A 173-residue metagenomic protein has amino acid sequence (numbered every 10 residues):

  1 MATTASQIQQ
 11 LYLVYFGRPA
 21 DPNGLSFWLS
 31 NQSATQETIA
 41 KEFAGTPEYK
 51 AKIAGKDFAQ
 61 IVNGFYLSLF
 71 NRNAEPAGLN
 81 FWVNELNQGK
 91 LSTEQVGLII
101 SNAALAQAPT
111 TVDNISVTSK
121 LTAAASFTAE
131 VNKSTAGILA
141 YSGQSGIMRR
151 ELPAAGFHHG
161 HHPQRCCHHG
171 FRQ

Functional and structural regions predicted by a protein language model:
M1-Q173: Substrate/cofactor-recognition hotspot
